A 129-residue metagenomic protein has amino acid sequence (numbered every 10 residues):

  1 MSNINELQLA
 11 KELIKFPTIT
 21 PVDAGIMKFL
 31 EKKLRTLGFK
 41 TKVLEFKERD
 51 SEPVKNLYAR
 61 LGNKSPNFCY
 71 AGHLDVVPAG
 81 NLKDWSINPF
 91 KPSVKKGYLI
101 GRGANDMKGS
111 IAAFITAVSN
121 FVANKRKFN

Functional and structural regions predicted by a protein language model:
S2-I100, V122-F128: Acidic/His- and Gly-rich active-site-bordering loop/insert found across diverse amide/peptide-bond hydrolases
M107-N129: Acidic/histidine-rich catalytic neighborhood of metal-dependent amide-processing enzymes
